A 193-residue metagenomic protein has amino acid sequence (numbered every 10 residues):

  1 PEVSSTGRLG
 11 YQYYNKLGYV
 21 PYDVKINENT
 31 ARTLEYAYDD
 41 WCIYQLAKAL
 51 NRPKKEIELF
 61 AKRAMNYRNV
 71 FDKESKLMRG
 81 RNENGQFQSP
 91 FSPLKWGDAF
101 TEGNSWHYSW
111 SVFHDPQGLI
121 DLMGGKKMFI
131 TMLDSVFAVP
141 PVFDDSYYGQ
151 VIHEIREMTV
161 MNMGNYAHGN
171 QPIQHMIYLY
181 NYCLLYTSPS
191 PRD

Functional and structural regions predicted by a protein language model:
P1-R52, E56-Y67: Active-site cavity-forming subdomains of large catalytic enzyme subunits
D39-D40, D72, D193: Acidic side chains
I43-K48, Q117, I177-Y180: Amphipathic alpha-helical segments within well-ordered protein domains
A49-I173: Catalytic cores of carbohydrate-active enzymes
Y186-D193: Conserved small/polar residues in nucleotide/adenosyl-binding loops
